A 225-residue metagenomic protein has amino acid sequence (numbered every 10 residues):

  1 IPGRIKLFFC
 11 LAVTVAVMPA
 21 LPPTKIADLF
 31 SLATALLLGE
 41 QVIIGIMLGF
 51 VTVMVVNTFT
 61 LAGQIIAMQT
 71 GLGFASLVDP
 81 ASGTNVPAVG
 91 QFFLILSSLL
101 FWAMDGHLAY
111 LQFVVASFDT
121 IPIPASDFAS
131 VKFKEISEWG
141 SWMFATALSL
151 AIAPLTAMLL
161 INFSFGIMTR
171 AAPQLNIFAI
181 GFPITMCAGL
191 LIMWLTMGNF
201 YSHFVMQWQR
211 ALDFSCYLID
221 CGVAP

Functional and structural regions predicted by a protein language model:
I1-P225: Hydrophobic alpha-helical segments and their helix-loop boundaries in membrane and membrane-proximal proteins
